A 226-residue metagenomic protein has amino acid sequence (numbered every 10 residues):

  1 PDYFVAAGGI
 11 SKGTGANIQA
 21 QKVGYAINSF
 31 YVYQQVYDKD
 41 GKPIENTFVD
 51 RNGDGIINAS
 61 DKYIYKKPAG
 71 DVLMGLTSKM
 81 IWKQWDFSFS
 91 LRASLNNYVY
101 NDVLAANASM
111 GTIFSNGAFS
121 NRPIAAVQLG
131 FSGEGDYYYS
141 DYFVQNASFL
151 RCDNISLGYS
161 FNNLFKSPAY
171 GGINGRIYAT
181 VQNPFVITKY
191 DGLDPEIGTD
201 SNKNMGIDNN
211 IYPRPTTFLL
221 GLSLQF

Functional and structural regions predicted by a protein language model:
P1-A7, Y100-A106, Y190-E196: Outer-membrane beta-barrel translocator domains and adjoining extracellular loop/strand segments of Gram-negative
P1-P68, Y170, Q182-P184, K189: Conserved small-residue
S11-K42, S115-A118, I124-V127, Y137 (+1 more regions): C-terminal beta-signal and terminal closure region of outer-membrane beta-barrel proteins
S29, K39-K42, R92-Q182: Extracytoplasmic gating/loop element in the C-terminal half of outer-membrane beta-barrel translocons and assembly
V32-Q34, T77-K79, S156-S160, T180 (+1 more regions): Outer-membrane beta-barrel architecture
I56-I64, G135-F143, N202-G206: Extracytoplasmic loops and strand-loop junctions of Gram-negative outer membrane beta-barrel proteins
G70-M74, S148-D153, I173, R214-F218: Residues that define the transmembrane beta-barrel architecture of outer-membrane proteins
L76, W82, F87-F89, G175-A179 (+1 more regions): Transmembrane beta-strands of outer-membrane beta-barrel proteins
